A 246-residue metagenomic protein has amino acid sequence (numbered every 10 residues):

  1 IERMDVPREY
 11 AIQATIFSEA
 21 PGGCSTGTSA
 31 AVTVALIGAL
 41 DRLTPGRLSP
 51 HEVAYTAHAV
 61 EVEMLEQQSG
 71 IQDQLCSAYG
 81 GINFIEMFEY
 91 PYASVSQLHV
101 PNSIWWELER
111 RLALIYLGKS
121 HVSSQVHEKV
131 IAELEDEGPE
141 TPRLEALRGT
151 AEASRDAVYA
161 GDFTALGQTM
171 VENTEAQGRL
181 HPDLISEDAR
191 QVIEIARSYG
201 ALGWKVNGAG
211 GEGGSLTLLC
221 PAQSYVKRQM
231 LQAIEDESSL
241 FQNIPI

Functional and structural regions predicted by a protein language model:
I1-T56, A189, A196-S198: Anion-binding (especially nucleotide phosphate/pyrophosphate-binding) glycine-rich loop and adjoining beta-alpha core
I1-V6, L43, Y55-Q68, Q74-K205 (+1 more regions): C-terminal nucleotide
A11, P21, R110-L112, G213-S215: Short, solvent-exposed beta-strand edge segments and adjacent coil->beta transition regions
E19-A35, Q68-N83, K205, A209-G213: FAD-binding core of FAD-dependent oxidoreductases, characterized by glycine-rich FAD pyrophosphate-binding loops
